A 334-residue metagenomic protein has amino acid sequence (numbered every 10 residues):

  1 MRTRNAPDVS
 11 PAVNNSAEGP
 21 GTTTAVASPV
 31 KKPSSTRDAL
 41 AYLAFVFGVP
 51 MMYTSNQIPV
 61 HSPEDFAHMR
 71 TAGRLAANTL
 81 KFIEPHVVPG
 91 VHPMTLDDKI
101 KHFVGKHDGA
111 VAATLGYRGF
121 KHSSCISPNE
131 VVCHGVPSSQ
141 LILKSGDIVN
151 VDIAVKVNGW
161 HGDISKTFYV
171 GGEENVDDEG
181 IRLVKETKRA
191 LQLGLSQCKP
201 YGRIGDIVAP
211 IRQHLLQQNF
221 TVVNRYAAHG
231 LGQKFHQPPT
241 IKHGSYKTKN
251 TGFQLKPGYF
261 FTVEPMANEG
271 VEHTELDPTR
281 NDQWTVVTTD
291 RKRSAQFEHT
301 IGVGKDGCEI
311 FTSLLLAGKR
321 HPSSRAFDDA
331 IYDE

Functional and structural regions predicted by a protein language model:
M1-E334: Active-site neighborhoods and metal-handling regions in enzymes and metal-associated proteins
